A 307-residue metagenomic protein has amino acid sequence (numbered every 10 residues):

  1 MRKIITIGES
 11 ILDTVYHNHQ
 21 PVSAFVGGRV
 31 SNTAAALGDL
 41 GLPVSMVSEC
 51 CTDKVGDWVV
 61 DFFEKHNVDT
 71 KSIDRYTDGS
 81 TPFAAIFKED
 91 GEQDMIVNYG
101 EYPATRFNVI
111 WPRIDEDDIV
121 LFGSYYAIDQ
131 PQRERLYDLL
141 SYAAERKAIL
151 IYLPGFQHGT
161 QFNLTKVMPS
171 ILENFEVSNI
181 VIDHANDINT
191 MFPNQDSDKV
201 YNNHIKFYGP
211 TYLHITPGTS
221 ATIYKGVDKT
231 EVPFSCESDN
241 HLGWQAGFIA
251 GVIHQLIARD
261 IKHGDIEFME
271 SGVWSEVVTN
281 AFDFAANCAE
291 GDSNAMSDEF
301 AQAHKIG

Functional and structural regions predicted by a protein language model:
M1-P21: Positively charged, low-complexity intrinsically disordered leader regions
R2, Y142, Q195-G307: Conserved phosphate-binding/catalytic region of the ribokinase-like
K3-I5, D94, D118-I119, I180 (+1 more regions): Structural motif
T14-Q20, L42-S124, Q302-G307: Conserved N-terminal subdomain of the carbohydrate kinase-like
Q20-A35: Short catalytic helix/loop segments, enriched in acidic residues and glycine and frequently bearing histidine
A34-P43, K88, Q255-I257: Alpha-helix C-terminal capping segments
I119, S124-K199, T219-S220: Conserved beta-alpha-beta core of the PfkB/ribokinase-like small-molecule kinase fold
